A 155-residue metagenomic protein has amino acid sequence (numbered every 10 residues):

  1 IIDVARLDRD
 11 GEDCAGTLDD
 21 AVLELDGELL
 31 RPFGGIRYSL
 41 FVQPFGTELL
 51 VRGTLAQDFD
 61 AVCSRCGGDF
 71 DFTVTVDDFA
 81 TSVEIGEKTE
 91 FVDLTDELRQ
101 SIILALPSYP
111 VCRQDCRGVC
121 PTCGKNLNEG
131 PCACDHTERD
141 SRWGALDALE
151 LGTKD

Functional and structural regions predicted by a protein language model:
I1-D155: Acidic and generally charged, gly/proline-rich low-complexity regions
